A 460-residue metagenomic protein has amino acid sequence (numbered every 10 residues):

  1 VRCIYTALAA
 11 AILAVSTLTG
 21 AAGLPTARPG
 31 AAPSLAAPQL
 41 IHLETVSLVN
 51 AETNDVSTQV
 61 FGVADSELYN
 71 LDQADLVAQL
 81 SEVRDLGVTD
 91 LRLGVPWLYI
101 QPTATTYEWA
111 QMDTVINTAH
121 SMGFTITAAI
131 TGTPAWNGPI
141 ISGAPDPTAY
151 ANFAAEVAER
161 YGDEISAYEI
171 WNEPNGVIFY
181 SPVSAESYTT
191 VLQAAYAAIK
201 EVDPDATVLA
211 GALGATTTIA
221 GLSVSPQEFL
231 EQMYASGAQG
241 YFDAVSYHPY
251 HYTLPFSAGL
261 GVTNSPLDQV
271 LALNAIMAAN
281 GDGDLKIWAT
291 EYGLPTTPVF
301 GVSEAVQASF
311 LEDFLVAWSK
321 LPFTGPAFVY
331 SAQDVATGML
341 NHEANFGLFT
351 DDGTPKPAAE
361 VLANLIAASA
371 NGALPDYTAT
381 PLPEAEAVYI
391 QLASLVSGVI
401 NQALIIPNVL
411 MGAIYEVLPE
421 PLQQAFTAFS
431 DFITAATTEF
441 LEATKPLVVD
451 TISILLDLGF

Functional and structural regions predicted by a protein language model:
R2-P25: Secretory targeting and sorting signals
T19-A37: Signal peptide processing junction and immediate N-terminal pro/mature segment of secreted/exported proteins
P33-T89, G94: Boundary/entry segment of secreted carbohydrate-active catalytic domains
F61-D65, L91-L93, I126-A128, Y168-I170 (+4 more regions): Hydrophobic faces of well-ordered beta-strands that scaffold small-molecule active sites in alpha/beta enzyme cores
N70-V83, A149-V157, S223-A235, A308-L315: Short, acidic/polar
V83-L222, Y252, G283: Substrate-binding cleft and catalytic face of glycoside hydrolase catalytic domains, especially the flexible beta-alpha
R160, P174, V299-F310, A317 (+7 more regions): Aromatic-rich peripheral "rim/lid" segments of glycoside hydrolase catalytic domains that contact and position glycan
A185-V306, E312: Noncatalytic carbohydrate-binding groove/subsite architecture in carbohydrate-active enzymes
